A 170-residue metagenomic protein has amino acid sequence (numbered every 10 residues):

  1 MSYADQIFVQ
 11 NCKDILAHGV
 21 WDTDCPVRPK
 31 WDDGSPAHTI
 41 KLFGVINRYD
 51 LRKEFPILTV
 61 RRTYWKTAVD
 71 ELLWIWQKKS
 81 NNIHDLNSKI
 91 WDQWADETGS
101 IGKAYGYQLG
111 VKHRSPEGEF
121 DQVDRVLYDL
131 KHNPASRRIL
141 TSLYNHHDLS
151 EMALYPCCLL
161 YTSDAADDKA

Functional and structural regions predicted by a protein language model:
M1-S163: Terminal, non-catalytic protein-protein interaction segments that mediate quaternary/complex assembly
D164-A170: A short, hydrophobic C-terminal helix/tail in secreted or cell-surface proteins
